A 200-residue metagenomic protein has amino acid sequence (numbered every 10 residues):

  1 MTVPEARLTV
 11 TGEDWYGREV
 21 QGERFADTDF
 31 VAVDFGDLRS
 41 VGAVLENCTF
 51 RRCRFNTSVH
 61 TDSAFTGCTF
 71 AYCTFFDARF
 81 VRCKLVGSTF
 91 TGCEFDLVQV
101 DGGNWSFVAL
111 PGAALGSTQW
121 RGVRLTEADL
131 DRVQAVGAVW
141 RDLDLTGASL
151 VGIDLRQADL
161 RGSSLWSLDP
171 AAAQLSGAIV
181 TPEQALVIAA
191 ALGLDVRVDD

Functional and structural regions predicted by a protein language model:
M1-D200: Tandem repeat scaffolds
